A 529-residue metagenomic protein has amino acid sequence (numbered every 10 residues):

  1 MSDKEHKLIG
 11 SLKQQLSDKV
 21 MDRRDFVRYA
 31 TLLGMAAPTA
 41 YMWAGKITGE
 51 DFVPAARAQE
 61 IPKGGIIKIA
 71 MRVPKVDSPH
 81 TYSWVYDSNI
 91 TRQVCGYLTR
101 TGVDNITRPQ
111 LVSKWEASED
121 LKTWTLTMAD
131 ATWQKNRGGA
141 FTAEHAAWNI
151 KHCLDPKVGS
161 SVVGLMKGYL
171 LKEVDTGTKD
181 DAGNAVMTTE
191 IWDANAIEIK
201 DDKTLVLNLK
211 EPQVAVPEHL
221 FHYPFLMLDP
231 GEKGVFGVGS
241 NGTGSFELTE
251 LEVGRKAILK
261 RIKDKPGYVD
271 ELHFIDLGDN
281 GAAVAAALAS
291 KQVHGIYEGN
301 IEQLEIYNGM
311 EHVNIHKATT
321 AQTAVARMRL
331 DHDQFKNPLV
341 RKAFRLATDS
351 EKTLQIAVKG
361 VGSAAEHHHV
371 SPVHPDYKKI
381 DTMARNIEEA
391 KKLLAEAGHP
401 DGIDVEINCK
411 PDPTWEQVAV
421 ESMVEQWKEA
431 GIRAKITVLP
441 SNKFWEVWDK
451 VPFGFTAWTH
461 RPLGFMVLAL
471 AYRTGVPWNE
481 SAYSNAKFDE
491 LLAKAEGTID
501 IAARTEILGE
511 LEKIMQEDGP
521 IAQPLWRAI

Functional and structural regions predicted by a protein language model:
M1-D25, G34, I47-D51: N-terminal secretory signal peptides
A70-E119, W148, N241-G242: N-terminal lobe/hinge region of extracytoplasmic solute-binding protein
R72, T249-K260, H273-H332, Q355 (+3 more regions): Extracellular/periplasmic solute-recognition and catalytic clefts
G102-I106, T178-T204, N208-H273, A282 (+2 more regions): Gly/Pro-rich hinge or "lid" segments in bacterial periplasmic/extracellular proteins
K114-L165, A286-A287, Q334: Aromatic- and charge-enriched surface segment that lines or borders ligand/interaction sites
T127, L339-K342, R433-F444, V467-I529: Extracytoplasmic/peripheral linker and loop segments enriched in polar/acidic and small residues with frequent Thr/Pro
L154-P156, I306-Y307, D331, F335-V373 (+2 more regions): Periplasmic-binding protein-like
S363-E396, P411-V418: Structural transition elements
